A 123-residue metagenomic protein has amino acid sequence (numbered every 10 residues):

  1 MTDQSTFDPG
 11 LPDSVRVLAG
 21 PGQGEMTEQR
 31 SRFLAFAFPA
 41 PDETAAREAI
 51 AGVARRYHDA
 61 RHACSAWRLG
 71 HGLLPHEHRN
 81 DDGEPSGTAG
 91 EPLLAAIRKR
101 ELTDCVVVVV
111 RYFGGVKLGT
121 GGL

Functional and structural regions predicted by a protein language model:
M1-G87: C-terminal regulatory domains involved in ligand/effector binding and gene-expression control
A54, I97-L102: Signal for well-folded cores of large energy- and translation-related assemblies
G72, R79, T103-D104, V110: Hydrophobic alpha-helical segments and their boundary regions
S86, G90-A96, L123: Conserved mixed alpha/beta catalytic, RNA-binding, or beta-rich assembly cores of soluble enzyme, regulatory
C105-V110, G115-L123: Glycine- and Gly-Pro-enriched alpha-helical subdomains that act as flexible, kink-prone "lid/hinge" or packing modules
